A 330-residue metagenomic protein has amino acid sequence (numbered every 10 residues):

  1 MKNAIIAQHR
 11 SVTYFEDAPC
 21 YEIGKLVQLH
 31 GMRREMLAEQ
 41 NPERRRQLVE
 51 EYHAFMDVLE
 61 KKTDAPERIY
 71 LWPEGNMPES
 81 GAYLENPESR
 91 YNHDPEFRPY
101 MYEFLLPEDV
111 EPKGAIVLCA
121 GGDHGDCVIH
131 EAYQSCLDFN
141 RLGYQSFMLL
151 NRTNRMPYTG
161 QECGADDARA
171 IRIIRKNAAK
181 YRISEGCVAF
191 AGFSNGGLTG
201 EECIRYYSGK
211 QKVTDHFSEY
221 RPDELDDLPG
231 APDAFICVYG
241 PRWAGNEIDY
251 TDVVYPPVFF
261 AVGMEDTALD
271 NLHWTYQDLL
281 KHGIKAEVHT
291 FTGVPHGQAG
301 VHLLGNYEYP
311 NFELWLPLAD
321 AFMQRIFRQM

Functional and structural regions predicted by a protein language model:
H9-G24, G31, L37-V110: N-terminal cap/lid segment of alpha/beta-hydrolase-fold proteins
P112-G121: Short beta-strand element of the alpha/beta-hydrolase
C127-I129, N151-R182, Y307-F312: Catalytic nucleophile-loop/oxyanion-hole region of alpha/beta-hydrolase and closely related hydrolase-like folds
I129-F147: Short amphipathic alpha-helix adjacent to the substrate-entry channel of hydrolases
R169-V254: Primarily recognizes the serine-hydrolase "nucleophile elbow" in alpha/beta-hydrolase and SGNH/GDSL folds
F259-V262: Short beta-strand/loop motif that positions the catalytic acidic residue of the alpha/beta-hydrolase fold
T267-H273: Conserved alpha/beta-hydrolase "acid-adjacent" motif
Y276, H282-M330: C-terminal catalytic histidine-bearing segment of alpha/beta-hydrolase fold enzymes
